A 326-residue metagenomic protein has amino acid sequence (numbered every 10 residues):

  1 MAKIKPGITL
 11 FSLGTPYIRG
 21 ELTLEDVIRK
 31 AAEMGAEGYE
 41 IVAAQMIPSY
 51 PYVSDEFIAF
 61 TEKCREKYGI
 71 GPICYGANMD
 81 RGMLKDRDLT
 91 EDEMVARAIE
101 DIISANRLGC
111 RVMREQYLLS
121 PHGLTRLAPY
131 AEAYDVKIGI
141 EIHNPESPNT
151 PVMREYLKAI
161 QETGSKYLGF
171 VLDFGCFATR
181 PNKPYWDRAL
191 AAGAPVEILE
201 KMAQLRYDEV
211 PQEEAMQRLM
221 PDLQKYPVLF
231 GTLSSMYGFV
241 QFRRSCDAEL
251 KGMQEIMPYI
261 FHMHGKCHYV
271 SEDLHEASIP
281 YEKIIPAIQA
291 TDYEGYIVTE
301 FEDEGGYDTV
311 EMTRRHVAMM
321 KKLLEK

Functional and structural regions predicted by a protein language model:
I4-F11, Y39-I41, P72-A77, M113-E115 (+4 more regions): Hydrophobic faces of well-ordered beta-strands that scaffold small-molecule active sites in alpha/beta enzyme cores
I8-T23, R81-V95, Q116, Q241-R244 (+2 more regions): Active-site mouth loops of central-metabolism enzymes
T9-T15, V42-A44, A77-D80, L118 (+5 more regions): Active-site beta-loop-alpha junctions enriched in small/polar residues
Y17-E21, N149-M153, R180-E294, Y307-E311: Gly/Pro-rich active-site loop or hairpin
E21-E25, V53-A59, E91-I99, L124-T125 (+4 more regions): Charged helix-capping and loop-helix junction motifs
T23-Q45, E100-V112: Catalytic domains of carbohydrate-active enzymes, especially glycoside hydrolases
G38-C64, E304: Glycine-rich, proline-tolerant flexible connector loops at the mouths of alpha/beta enzymes
C64-G71, R81-R180, P184-A189, A194-D222: Active-site acidic/histidine proton-transfer and metal-coordination neighborhood in alpha/beta enzyme cores
